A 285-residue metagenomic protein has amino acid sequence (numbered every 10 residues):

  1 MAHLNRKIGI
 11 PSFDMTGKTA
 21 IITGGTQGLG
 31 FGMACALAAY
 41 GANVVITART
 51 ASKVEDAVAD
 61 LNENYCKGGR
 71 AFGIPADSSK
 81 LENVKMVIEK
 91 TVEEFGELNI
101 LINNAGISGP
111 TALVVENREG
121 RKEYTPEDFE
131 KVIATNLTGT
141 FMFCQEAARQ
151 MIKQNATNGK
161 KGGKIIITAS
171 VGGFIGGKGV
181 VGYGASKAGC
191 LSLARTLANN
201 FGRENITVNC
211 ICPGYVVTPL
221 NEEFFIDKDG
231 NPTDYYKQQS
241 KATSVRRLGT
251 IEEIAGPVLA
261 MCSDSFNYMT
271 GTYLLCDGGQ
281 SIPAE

Functional and structural regions predicted by a protein language model:
H3-P11, I175, P257-L259, T270-E285: Short C-terminal tail/terminal secondary-structure segment of NAD(P)H-dependent dehydrogenase/reductase domains
T19, T26-G28: Conserved glycine-rich cofactor-binding loop
A112-I133, Q239: Substrate-binding pocket helix/loop in short-chain dehydrogenase/reductase
C144, S186, A194: Active-site helix of classical SDR
R149, N199-N200, N267: Alpha-helical segment proximal to the catalytic Tyr-Lys
S170: Residue(s) in the substrate-gating loop at a strand-loop-helix junction that position the organic substrate next
G202, T207, M269-G271: Short, small/polar-rich loop/turn modules that mediate ligand/substrate recognition or access, typified
